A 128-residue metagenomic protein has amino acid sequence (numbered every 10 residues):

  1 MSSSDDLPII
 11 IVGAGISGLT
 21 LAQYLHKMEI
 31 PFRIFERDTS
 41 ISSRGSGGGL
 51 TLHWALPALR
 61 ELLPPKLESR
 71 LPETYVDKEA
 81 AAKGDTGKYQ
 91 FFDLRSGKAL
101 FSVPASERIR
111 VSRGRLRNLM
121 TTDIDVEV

Functional and structural regions predicted by a protein language model:
M1-S2, T39: Short boundary motifs at domain starts and secondary-structure transition points
S2-I9, H53-V128: Conserved N-terminal helical subregion
V12-G13: Conserved N-terminal Rossmann-fold NAD(P)-binding element of oxidoreductases
G18-L19: N-terminal Rossmann-fold NAD(P) dinucleotide-binding loop
H26-G47: Glycine-rich FAD pyrophosphate-binding loop
L50: PG/GG-rich flexible active-site loop of Rossmann-like NAD(P)H-dependent oxidoreductases, especially the SDR superfamily
